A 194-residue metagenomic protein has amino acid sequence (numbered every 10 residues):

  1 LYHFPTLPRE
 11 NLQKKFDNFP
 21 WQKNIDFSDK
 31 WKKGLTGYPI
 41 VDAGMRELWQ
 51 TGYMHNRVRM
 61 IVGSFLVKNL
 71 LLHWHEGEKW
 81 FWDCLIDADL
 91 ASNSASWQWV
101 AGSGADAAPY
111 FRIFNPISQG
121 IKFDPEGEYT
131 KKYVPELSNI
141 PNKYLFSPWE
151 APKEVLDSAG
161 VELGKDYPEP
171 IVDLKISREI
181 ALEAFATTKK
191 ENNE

Functional and structural regions predicted by a protein language model:
L1-M60, G102-F111: Gly/Thr-rich phosphate-binding loop signature of adenosyl cofactor/nucleotide-binding cores
F4, G52, N69-W74, L85-D89 (+4 more regions): A generic secondary-structure signal for well-formed alpha-helical elements
R9, I25, Y38-V41, W74 (+7 more regions): Alpha-helix initiation and N-capping motif
K15-P20, N69, W80-L163: C-terminal, helix-dominated tail/subdomain
I40, G44-S92: Aromatic (often tryptophan-rich) hydrophobic motifs at membrane interfaces
L145-E194: Extended hydrophobic packing segments that form well-structured cores
